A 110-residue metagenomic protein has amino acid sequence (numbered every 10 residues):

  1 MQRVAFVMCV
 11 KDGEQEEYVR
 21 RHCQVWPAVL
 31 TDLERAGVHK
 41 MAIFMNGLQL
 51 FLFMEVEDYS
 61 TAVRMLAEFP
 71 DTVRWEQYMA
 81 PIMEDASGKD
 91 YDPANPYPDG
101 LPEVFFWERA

Functional and structural regions predicted by a protein language model:
V4-C9: Active-site-flanking beta-strand signature of metal-NTP-handling nucleotidyl enzymes and homologous cyclase-like
K11-G13, A110: Well-ordered, non-transmembrane segments within structured domains
E14-H39: Short amphipathic alpha-helical segments
E16-Y18, F53, A62-R64: Short acidic, gly/pro-rich beta-turn/loop elements at beta-sheet edges and active-site/ligand-binding grooves
L30-F51, E55-S60: Short, glycine- and small/hydrophobic-rich beta-strand elements in well-ordered beta-sheets
A36, E57-Y97: An amphipathic, aromatic/His-enriched active-site/gating alpha helix that lines ligand/cofactor pockets
P93-A110: Charged phosphate-binding loop/patch that engages nucleotide di/tri-phosphates or the phosphate backbone of nucleic
